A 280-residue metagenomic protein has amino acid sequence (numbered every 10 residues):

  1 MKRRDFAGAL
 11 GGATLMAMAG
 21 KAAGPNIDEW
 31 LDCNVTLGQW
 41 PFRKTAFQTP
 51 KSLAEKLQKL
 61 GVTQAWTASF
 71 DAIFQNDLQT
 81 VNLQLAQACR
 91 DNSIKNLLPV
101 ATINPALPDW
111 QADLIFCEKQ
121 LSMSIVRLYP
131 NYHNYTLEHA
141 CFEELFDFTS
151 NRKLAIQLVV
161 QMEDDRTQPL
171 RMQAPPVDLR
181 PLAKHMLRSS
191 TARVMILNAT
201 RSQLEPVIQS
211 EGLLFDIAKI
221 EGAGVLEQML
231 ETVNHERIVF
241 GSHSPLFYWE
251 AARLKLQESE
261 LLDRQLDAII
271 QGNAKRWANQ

Functional and structural regions predicted by a protein language model:
K2-E29, C33, F42-Q64, H235-R237 (+1 more regions): Mid-to-C-terminal alpha-helical segments outside catalytic/metal-binding sites
L31-C33, W66-A68, V100, R127 (+3 more regions): Active-site neighborhood of phospho(di)ester-bond hydrolases with catalytic His/Asp-centered motifs
N34-W40, V159: Histidine-centered divalent metal-coordination motifs
G38-F47, P99-L107: Active-site mouth loops of central-metabolism enzymes
Q39-P41, I73-F74, D164-P169: A short acidic, helix-capping loop that chelates divalent metal ions and anchors anionic groups
T63-Q64, A72, N76-L158, M162-E163: Active-site gating/metal-coordination segments in enzymes
D71, I103-P108, N131-Y132, N198-S202 (+1 more regions): Short beta->alpha connector loops
M123-I125, E138-V239: Catalytic pocket-lining loop regions of alpha/beta-barrel enzymes, especially the amidohydrolase/enolase/GH5 lineages
